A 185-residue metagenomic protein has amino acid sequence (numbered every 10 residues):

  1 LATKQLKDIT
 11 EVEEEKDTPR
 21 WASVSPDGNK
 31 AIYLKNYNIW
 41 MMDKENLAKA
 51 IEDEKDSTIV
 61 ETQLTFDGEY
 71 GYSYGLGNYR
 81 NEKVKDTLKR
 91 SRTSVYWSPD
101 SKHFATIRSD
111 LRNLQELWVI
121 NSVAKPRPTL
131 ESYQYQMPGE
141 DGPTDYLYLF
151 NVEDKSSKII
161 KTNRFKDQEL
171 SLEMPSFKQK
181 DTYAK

Functional and structural regions predicted by a protein language model:
A2, D27, K35-N36, D100 (+1 more regions): Short loop/turn segments that connect beta-strands within the blades of beta-propeller domains, predominantly WD40
T10-E15, D86-T87, K161-D167: Surface loop/turn motifs at the tips and blade-to-blade linkers of beta-strand repeat domains
S25-D27, S98, K178-K180: Structural WD40 beta-propeller signal
G28-A31, S101-A105, Y183-K185: Hydrophobic beta-strand positions that form the internal "hydrophobic ladder" of WD40/Gbeta-like beta-propeller blades
L47-Y96, T106-T162: Predominantly five- to eight-bladed beta-propeller fold
